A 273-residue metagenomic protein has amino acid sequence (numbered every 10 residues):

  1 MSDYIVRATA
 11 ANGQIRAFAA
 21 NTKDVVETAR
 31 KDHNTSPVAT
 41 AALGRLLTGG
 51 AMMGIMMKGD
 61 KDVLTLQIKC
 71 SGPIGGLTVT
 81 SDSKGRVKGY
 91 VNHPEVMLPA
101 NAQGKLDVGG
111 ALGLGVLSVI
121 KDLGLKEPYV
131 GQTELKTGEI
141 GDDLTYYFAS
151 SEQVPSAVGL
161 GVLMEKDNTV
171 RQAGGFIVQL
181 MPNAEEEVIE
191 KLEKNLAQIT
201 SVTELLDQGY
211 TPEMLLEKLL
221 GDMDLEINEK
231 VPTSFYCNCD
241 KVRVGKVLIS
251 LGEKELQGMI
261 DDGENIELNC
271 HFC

Functional and structural regions predicted by a protein language model:
M1-E229: Interaction interfaces in information-processing and related assembly proteins
T200-C273: Cys/His-clustered metal-coordination modules, chiefly Zn-binding fingers
